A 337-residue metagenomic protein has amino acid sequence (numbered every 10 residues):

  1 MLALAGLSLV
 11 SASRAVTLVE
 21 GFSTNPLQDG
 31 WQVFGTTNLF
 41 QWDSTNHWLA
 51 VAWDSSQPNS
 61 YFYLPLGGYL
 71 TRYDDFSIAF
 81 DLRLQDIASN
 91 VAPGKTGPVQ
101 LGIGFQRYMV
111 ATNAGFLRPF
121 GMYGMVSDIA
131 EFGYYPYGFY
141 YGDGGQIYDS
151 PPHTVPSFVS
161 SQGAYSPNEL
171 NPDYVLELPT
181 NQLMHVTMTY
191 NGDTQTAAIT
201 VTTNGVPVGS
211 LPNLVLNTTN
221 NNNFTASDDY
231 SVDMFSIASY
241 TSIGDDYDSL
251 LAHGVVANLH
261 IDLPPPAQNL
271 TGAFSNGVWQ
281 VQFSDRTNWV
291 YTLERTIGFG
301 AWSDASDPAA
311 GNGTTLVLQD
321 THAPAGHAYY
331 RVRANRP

Functional and structural regions predicted by a protein language model:
L9-A15: Sec/Tat signal peptide C-region and signal peptidase I cleavage site
V16-L18, T24-P58: Extracellular glycan-recognition surfaces and repeat-rich motifs
W53-P156: Secretory/extracellular carbohydrate-interaction modules and structurally similar beta-sandwich "look-alikes"
G144-H185: Short, aromatic/His-centered strand-loop micro-motif at the edge of beta-sheets
N181-G192, A197-V201: Short tryptophan-centered beta-strand motifs in secreted/extracellular beta-sheet-rich domains of glycan-recognition
T202-V232: Short, solvent-exposed beta-strand-to-loop segments that form ligand-recognition rims of beta-rich domains
N220-P266: Ligand-recognition surfaces built from glycine- and aromatic
L263-P337: Short, composition-biased motifs enriched in small/polar/acidic residues
